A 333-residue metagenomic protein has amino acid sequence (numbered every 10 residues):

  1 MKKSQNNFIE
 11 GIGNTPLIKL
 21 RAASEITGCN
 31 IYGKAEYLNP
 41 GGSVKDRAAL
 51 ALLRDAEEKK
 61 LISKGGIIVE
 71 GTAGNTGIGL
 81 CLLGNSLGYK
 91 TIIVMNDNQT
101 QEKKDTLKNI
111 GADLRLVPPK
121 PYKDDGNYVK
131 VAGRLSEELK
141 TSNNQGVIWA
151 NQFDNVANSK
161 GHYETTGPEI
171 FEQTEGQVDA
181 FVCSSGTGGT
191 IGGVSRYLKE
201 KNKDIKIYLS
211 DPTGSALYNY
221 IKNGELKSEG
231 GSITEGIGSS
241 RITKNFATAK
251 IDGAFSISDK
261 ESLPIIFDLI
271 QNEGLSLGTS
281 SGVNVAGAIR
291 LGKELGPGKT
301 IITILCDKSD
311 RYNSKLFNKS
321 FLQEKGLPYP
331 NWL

Functional and structural regions predicted by a protein language model:
M1-L333: PLP-dependent amino-acid enzyme catalytic core
